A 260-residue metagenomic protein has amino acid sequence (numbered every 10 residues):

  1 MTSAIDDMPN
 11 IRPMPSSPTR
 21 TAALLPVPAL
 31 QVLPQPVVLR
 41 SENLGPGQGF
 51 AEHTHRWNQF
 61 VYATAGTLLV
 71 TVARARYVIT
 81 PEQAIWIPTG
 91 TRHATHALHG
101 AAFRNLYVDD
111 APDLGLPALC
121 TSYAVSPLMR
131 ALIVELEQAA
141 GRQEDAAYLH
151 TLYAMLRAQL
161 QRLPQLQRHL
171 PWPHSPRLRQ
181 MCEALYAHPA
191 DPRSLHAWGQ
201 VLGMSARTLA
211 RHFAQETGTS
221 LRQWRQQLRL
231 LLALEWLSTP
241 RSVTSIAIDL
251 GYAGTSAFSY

Functional and structural regions predicted by a protein language model:
M1-T67: Generic protein-terminus/edge-of-domain signal
F50, A65-T71, A84-I85, H93: Short beta-strand segments in beta-sandwich/barrel cores
R74-T89: Short acidic-glycine-tyrosine-enriched beta hairpin
E82, L209, F213, A257-F258: Short hydrophobic/aromatic patch on the recognition helix
G90-C120: Ligand-binding loop in jelly-roll beta-barrel domains
P117-R130, V134-E135: Aromatic/histidine-rich interaction motifs
A140-L202, Q215-Q227: Short, Lys/Arg-enriched, Trp-marked, Pro/Gly-tolerant hinge/linker segments that flank
H196, Q215-T255, S259: Terminal helix-turn-helix DNA-binding modules in bacterial transcription factors
